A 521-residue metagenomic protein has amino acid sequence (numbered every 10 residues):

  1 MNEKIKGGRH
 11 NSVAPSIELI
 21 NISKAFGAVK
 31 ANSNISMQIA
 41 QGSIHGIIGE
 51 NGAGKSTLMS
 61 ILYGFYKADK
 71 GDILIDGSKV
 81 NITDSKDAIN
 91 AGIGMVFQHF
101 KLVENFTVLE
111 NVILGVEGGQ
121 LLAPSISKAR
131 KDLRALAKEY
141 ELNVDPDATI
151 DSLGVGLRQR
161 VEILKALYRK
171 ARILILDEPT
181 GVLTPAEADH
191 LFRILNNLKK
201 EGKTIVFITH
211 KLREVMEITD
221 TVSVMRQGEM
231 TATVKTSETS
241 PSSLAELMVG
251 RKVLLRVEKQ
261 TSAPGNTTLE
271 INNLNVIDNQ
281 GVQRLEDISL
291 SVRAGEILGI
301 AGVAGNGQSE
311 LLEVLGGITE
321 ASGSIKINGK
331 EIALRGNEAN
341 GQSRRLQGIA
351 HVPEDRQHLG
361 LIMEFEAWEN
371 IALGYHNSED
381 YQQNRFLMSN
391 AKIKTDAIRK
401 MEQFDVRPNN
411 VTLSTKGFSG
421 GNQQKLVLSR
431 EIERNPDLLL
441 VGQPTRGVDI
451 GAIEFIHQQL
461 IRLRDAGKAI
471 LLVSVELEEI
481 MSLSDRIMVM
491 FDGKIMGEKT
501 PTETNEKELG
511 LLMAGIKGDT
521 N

Functional and structural regions predicted by a protein language model:
N2-N521: Glycine-rich phosphate-binding loops of nucleotide-dependent enzymes
